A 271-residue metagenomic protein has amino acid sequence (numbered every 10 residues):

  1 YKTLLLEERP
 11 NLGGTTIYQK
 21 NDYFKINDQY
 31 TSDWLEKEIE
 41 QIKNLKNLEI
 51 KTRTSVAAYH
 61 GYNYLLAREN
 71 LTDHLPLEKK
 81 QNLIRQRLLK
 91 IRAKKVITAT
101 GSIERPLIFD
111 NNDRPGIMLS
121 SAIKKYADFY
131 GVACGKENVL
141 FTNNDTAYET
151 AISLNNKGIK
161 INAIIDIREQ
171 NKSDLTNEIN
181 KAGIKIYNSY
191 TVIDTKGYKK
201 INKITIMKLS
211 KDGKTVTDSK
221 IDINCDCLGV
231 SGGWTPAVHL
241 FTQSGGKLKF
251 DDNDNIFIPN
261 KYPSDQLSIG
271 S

Functional and structural regions predicted by a protein language model:
Y1-S271: Residues forming the flavin
